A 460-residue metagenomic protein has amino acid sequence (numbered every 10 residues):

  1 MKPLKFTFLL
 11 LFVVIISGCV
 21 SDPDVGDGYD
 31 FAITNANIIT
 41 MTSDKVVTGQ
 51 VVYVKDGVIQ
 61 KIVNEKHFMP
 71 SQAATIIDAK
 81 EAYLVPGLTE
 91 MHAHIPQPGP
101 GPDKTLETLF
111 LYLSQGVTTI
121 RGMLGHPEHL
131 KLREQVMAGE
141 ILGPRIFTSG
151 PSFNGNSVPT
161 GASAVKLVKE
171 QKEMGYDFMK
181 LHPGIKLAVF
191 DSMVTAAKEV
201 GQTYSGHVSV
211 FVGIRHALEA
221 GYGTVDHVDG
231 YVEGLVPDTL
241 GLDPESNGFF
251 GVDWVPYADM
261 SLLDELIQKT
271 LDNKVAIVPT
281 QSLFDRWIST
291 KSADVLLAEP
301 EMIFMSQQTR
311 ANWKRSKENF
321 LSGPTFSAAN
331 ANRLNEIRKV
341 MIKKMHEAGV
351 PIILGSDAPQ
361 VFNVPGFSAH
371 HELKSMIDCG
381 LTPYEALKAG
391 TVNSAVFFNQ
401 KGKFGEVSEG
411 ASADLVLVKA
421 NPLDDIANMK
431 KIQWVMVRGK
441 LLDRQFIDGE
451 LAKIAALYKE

Functional and structural regions predicted by a protein language model:
M1-F8: Bacterial N-terminal signal peptides that target proteins for export
I15-G18: C-terminal motif of bacterial Sec signal peptides marking the signal peptidase cleavage site
D22-F31, I38, T42-V85: Histidine-rich, glycine-flanked metal-binding segment
P23, I38-V51, V63-K66, V364 (+2 more regions): Acidic, glycine-enriched loop/beta-strand segments at the rims of small-molecule binding/catalytic pockets
A36, V52, G57, E81 (+15 more regions): Divalent metal-coordination and catalytic microenvironments
A79-A93, K104-P256, S261-E301, K459: Divalent-metal coordination cores built from histidine and acidic residues
I185, V236-C379, I454-A455: Active-site neighborhoods of metal-dependent hydrolases
H346, R438-E460: Extracellular/periplasmic ectodomains of large secreted or surface enzymes and adhesion receptors
